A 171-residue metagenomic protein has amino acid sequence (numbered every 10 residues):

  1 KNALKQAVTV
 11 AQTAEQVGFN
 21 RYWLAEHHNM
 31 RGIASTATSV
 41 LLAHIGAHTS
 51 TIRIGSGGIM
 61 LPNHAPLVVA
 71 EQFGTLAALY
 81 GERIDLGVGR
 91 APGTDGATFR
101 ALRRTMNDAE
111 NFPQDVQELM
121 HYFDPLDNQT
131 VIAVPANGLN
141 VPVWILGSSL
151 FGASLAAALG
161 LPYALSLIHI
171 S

Functional and structural regions predicted by a protein language model:
K1, D127-V134: N-terminal small/glycine-rich loop or linker at the start of catalytic domains across soluble metabolic enzymes
K1, P62-D124: Flexible, glycine-rich active-site loops centered on histidine and acidic residues that chelate a metal or position
K1-I52: N-terminal beta1-alpha1-beta2 module of alpha/beta enzyme domains
K1-L4, I59-P66, V141-G147: Active-site mouth loops of central-metabolism enzymes
Y22-L24, I54-S56, I84-V88, V143-L146 (+1 more regions): Hydrophobic faces of well-ordered beta-strands that scaffold small-molecule active sites in alpha/beta enzyme cores
L42-S50, A77-G81, A157: Acidic (Asp/Glu)-rich catalytic clusters
I168-I170: Conserved small/polar residues in nucleotide/adenosyl-binding loops
